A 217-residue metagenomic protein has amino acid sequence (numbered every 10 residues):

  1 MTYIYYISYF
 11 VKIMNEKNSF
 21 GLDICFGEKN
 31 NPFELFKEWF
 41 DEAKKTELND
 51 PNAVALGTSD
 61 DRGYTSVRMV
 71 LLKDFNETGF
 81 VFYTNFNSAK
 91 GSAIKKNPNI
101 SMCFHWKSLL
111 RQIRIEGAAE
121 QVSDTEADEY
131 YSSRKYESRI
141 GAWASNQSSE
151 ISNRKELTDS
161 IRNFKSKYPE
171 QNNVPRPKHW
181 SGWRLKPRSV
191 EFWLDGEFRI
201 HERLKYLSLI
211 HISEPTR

Functional and structural regions predicted by a protein language model:
Y3-K12: Short, positively charged and aromatic/hydrophobic N-terminal segments
V11-N49, A53-V54: Hydrophobic, proline/glycine-rich low-complexity stretches
F36, G63, G117, V190: Residue-level signal for inorganic ion chemistry
P51-F86, I94, I100-H105, I113-I115: Short beta-strand segments
E77, V122-T125, D195-E197: Short, conserved beta-turn/loop elements at beta-strand boundaries and strand-helix junctions
K90-S149: Short, structured beta-strand-loop surface elements
S145-L204: Short, active-site-adjacent segments that bind or coordinate small-molecule cofactors and metal centers
I210-T216: Conserved small/polar residues in nucleotide/adenosyl-binding loops
